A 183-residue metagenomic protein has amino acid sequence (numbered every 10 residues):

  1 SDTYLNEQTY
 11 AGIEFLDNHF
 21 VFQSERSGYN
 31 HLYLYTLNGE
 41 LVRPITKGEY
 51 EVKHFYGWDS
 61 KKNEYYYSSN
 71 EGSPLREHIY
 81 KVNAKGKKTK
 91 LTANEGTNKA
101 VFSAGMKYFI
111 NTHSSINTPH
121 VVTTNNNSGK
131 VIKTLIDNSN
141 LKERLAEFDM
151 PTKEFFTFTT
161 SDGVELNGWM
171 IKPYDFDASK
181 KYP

Functional and structural regions predicted by a protein language model:
S1-G12, H54-G57, S68, K88-D177: Non-catalytic accessory segments flanking enzyme active sites
G12-G28, Y35-T36, I45-T46, D59 (+4 more regions): Beta-strand C-termini and the immediately following turn/loop, strongest in propeller blades
F22, N30, L41-P44, K88-K90 (+2 more regions): Acidic/polar loop patches that form or flank catalytic/metal-binding clefts of enzymes that bind anionic ligands
H31-Y33, H78-Y80, V121-T123: A short loop-to-beta-strand structural motif that recurs across blades of beta-propeller domains
T36-E40, N83-G86, N126-S128: Short loop/turn segments that connect beta-strands within beta-propeller blades
L41, L75, A84-K87, G105: Cysteine-rich, disulfide-stabilized extracellular repeat modules
Y50-V52: Short acidic loop-to-helix transition motifs that present clustered carboxylates
K181-P183: Alpha/beta-hydrolase fold active-site loops
